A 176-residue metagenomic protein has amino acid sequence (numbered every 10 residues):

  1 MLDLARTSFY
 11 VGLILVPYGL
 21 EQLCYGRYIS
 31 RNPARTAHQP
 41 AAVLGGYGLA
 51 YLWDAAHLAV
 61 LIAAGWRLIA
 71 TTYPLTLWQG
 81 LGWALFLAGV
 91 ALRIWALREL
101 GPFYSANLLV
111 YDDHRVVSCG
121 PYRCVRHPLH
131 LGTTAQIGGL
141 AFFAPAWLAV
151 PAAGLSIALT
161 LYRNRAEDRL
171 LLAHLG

Functional and structural regions predicted by a protein language model:
M1-Y111, S118, Q136-G176: Membrane-anchoring alpha-helices and their flanking helix-loop junctions
C119, R123-L131: Histidine-centered phosphotransfer motif of kinases
